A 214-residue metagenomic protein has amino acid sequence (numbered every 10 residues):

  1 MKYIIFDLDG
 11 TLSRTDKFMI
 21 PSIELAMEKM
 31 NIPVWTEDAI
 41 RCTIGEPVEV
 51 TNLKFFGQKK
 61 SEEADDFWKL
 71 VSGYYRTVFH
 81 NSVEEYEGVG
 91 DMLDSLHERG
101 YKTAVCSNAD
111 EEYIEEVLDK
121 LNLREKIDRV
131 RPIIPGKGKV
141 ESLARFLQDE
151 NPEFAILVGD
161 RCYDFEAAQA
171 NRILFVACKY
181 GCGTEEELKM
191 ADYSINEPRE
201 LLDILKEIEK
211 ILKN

Functional and structural regions predicted by a protein language model:
K2-G90: N-terminal helical cap/lid subdomain that shapes the substrate entry/recognition surface in HAD-like hydrolases
Y3, K139-F165: Conserved Lys-Pro-Asp/Glu-containing loop-to-beta segment of HAD-superfamily phosphomonoesterases, centered on
T11, S107-A109: Conserved phosphate-coupling serine/threonine residues in phosphotransfer and NTP-handling enzymes
T77-V105, E112-E115, V140: Short, acidic loop-to-helix structural element flanking the phosphoryl-transfer center in phosphate-processing enzymes
G90-H97, L147, F165-Q169: Surface-exposed amphipathic alpha-helices with a cationic face
R99-Y101, Q148-F154, I208-L212: Glycine-rich phosphate-binding loop signature in dinucleotide/nucleotide-binding domains
R124-K137: A short, structured active-site edge motif that brings together acidic residues
L157-N196: Acidic, Mg2+-coordinating phosphoryl-transfer loop and its flanking beta/alpha structural elements, shared across
